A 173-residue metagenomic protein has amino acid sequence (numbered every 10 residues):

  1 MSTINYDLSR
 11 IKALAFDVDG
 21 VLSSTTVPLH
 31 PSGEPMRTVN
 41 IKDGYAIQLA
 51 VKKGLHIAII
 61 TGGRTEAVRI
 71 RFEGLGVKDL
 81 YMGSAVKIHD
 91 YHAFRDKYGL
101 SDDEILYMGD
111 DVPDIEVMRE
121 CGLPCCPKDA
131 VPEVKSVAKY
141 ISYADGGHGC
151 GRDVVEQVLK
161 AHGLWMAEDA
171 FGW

Functional and structural regions predicted by a protein language model:
M1-V18, L164-W173: Non-catalytic pre-domain segments flanking phosphatase-related domains
S9-V27, M118, G151: Asp-based phosphoryl-transfer active-site loop
R10-K12, L55, D103-E104: Short coil/turn segments at beta-strand junctions that form active-site/ligand-binding loops
A15, G54, G63, G76 (+1 more regions): Conserved functional loop/turn residues at catalytic and ligand-binding sites
V18, G62-G63, S84, K128-V131: Short secondary-structure boundary segments
L22-K53, G62: A positional/architectural concept
G33-N40, G74-L75, D79-Y81, I88-W173: Mg2+-dependent phosphoryl-transfer enzymes with acidic/Ser/Thr/Gly-rich catalytic loops
I47-R71, M82, M118: Substrate-recognition element of Asp-dependent hydrolases with the DxDx(T/V) motif
